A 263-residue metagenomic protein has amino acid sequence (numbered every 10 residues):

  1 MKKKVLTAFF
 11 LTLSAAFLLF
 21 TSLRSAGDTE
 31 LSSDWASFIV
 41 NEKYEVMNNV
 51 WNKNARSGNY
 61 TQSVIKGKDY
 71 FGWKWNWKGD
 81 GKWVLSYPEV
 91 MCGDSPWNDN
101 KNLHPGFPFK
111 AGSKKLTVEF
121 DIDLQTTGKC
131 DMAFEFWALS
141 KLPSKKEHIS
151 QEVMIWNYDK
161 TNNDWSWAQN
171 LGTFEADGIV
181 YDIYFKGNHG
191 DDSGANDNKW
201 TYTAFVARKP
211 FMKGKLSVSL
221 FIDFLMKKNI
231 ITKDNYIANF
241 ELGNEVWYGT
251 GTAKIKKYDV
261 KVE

Functional and structural regions predicted by a protein language model:
M1-K4: Positively charged n-region of N-terminal signal peptides that target proteins for export
F10-L18: Bacterial N-terminal signal peptides
F17-D28: Bacterial Sec-dependent signal peptides at the C-terminal "C-region" and cleavage site
G27-P105: Aromatic (Trp/Tyr/Phe) and Gly/Pro-enriched flexible surface segments
F71-W75, K114-I122, F134-F136, Y236-V246: Short, hydrophobic/proline-enriched secondary-structure or compact coil segments at domain edges
S86-T173: Extracellular-facing segments of soluble proteins and assemblies that are Gly/Ser/Thr-biased and enriched in aromatics
L142-S219: Short helix-loop boundary/capping segments
W200-Y202, V206-E263: Long, compositionally biased interface segments
